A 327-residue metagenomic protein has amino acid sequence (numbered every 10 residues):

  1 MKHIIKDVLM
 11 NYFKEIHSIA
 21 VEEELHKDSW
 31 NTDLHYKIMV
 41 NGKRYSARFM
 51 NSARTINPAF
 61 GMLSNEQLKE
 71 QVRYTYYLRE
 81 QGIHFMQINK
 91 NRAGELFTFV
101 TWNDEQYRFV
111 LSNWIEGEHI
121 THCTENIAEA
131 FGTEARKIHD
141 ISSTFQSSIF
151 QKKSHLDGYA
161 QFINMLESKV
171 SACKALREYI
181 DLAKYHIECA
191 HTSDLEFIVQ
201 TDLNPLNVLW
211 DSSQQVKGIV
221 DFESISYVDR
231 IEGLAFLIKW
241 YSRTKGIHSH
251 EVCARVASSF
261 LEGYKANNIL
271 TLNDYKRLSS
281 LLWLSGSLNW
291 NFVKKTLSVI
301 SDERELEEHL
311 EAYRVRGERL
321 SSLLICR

Functional and structural regions predicted by a protein language model:
M1-K90, S212, R327: Conserved NTP-binding catalytic cores of kinases and kinase-like/nucleotidyltransferase enzymes across multiple kinase
N11-F13, S147-S148, Y159-T201, D211: An alpha-helical support segment within catalytic cores of ATP-dependent transferases
N31-G42, S46-A47, Y185-E232: Active-site acidic catalytic loop and adjacent metal/ATP-binding pocket of ATP-dependent phosphoryl transfer enzymes
A93-I127: Conserved structural core of kinase catalytic domains
I115-F150: Conserved kinase catalytic-core helix
I231-I269, L284-I300: Active-site activation/catalytic loop segments of kinase-like enzymes and analogous catalytic loops in related
L270-L282: All-alpha amphipathic helical-bundle segments outside canonical DNA-binding/catalytic cores that form hydrophobic
N289-R327: ATP/Mg2+ or Mg2+-diphosphate-binding catalytic cores that bind nucleotide phosphates or diphosphates via glycine-rich
